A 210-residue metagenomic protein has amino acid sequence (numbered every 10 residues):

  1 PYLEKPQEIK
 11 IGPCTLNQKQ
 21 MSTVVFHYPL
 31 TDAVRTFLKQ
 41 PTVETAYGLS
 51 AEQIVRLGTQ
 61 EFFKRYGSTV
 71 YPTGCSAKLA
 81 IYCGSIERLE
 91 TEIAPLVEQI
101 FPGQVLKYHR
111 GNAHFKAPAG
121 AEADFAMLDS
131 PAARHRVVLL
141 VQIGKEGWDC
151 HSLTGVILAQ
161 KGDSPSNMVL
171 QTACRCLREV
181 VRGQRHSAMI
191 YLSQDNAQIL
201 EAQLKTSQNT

Functional and structural regions predicted by a protein language model:
P1, A77, H135-R136: Short, well-ordered coil/turn segments that N-cap beta-strands
P1, F37-P41, H151-T154: Short acidic (Asp/Glu) and glycine-rich catalytic loops that position anionic groups and cofactors
P1-Q18, F37: Conserved helicase ATPase motor motifs in RecA-like P-loop NTPase domains
Y2-L3, S85-R88, K145: Gly/Ser/Thr-rich loops at beta-strand to alpha-helix junctions that form or flank small-molecule/cofactor-binding
E4-P6, R88-T91, Q198-L200: Short, charged/polar "capping" segments at the starts of alpha-helices and the immediately preceding loops
N17-A119: Conserved interdomain linker/interface between the two RecA-like ATPase lobes of SF2 helicase motors
A113-N209: Conserved RecA-like P-loop NTPase helicase motor core
